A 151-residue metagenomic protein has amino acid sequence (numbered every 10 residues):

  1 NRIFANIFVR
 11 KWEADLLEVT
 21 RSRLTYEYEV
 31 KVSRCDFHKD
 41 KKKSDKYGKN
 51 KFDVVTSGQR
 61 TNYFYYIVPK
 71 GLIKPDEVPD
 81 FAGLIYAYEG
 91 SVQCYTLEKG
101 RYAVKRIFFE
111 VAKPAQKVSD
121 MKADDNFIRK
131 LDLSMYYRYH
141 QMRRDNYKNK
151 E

Functional and structural regions predicted by a protein language model:
N1, T20-R23, T61: A generic structural motif
N1-R10: A short acidic/basic microdomain associated with nuclease active sites
K11-E27, K31: Active-site beta-strand-loop-beta-strand hairpin of nuclease catalytic cores that positions key catalytic residues
T25, K31-A87: Catalytic cores of nucleic-acid endonucleases
D76-E151: Non-catalytic C-terminal interaction segments of nucleic acid-processing enzymes
